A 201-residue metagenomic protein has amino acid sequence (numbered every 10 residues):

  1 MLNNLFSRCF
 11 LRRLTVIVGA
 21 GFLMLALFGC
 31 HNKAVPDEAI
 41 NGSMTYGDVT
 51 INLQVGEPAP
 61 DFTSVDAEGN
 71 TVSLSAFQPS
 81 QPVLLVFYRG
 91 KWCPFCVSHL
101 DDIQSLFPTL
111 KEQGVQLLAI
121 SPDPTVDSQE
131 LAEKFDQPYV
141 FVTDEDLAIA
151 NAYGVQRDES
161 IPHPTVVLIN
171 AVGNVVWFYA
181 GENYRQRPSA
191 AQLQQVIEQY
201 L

Functional and structural regions predicted by a protein language model:
M1-P58: N-terminal targeting signals for export/organelle localization
D48-F77: Post-signal-peptide N-terminal segment of Sec-exported extracytoplasmic proteins
E57, N70, A148-N151, N174: Residue-level signal for well-ordered, solvent-exposed loop/turn and beta-edge residues enriched in charged/polar side
E57-P58, I161-H163: Short, small/polar residue-rich loop motifs at catalytic or cofactor-binding pockets
S75-I103: Short active-site neighborhood of thiol/selenol oxidoreductases, capturing the structured segment around
S98-Q137, E145-N151: Structural microenvironment flanking redox-active thiols in thiol-disulfide oxidoreductases
P162-L201: Thiol-/selenol-based redox modules, centered on thioredoxin-like and closely related oxidoreductase domains
